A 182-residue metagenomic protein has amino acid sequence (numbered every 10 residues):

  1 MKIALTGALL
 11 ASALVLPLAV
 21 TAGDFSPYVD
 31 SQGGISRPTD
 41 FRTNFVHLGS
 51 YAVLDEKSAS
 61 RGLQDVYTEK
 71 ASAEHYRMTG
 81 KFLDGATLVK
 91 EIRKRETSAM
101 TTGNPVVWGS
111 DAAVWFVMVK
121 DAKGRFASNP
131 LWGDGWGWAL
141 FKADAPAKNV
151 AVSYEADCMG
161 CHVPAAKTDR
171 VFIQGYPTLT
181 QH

Functional and structural regions predicted by a protein language model:
M1-G7: Positively charged n-region of N-terminal signal peptides that target proteins for export
G7-P17: Bacterial N-terminal signal peptides
A19-T21: Jelly-roll (double-stranded beta-helix
G23-V46, S50-L54, S60, T79 (+1 more regions): Sequence context surrounding c-type heme c attachment/ligation sites in exported
G62-A73: Short, structured beta-strand/loop micro-motifs enriched in basic residues and often containing a Trp
